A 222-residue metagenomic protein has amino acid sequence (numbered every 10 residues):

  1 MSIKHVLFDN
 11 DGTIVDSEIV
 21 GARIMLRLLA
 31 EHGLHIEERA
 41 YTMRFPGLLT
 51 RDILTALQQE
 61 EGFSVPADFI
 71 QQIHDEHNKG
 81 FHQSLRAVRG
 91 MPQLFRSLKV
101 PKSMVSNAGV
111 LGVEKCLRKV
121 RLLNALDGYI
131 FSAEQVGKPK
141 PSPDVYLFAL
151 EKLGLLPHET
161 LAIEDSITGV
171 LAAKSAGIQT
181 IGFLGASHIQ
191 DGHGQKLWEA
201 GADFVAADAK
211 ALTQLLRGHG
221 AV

Functional and structural regions predicted by a protein language model:
M1-K4, R96, V100, G109-V222: Asp-based, Mg2+/Mn2+-dependent phosphohydrolase catalytic module
M1-T42, E60: Active-site neighborhood of HAD-like aspartate-dependent phosphohydrolases
T13, S106-A108: Conserved phosphate-coupling serine/threonine residues in phosphotransfer and NTP-handling enzymes
V20, F45, L49, R86-G90 (+4 more regions): Short beta->alpha linker loops
R23-I24, D52, A56, Q72 (+4 more regions): Alpha-helical elements of Rossmann-like donor-binding domains used by nucleotide-donor carbohydrate transfer enzymes
L26-L29, L49-S64, C116, L150 (+1 more regions): Helix-loop "lid/cap" segments that line or gate small-molecule binding pockets
E31-H35, E61-S64, R121-A125, G154-L155: Short helix-capping segments at alpha-helix termini
H35, T55-Q93: Metal-dependent phosphoesterase signature
